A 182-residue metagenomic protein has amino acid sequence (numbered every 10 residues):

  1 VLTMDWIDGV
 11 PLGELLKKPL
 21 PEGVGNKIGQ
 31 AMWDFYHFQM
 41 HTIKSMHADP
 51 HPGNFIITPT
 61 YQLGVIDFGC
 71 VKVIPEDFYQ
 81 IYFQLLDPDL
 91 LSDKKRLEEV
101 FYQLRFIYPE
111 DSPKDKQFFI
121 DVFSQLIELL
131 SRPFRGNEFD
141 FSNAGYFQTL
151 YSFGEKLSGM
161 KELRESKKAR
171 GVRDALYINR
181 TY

Functional and structural regions predicted by a protein language model:
L2-T3: Conserved hydrophobic/aromatic residues on the N-lobe beta-strands of protein kinase domains
I7-G9, E14-A31, T58-Y182: Helix-rich C-lobe and terminal helical cap/extension of kinase-like folds
K27-I43: Conserved helicase/translocase P-loop NTPase motor core
T42-P52: Catalytic-loop of the protein kinase fold
G53-I57: Hydrophobic residue at the +6 position relative to the catalytic HRD Asp in the kinase catalytic loop
